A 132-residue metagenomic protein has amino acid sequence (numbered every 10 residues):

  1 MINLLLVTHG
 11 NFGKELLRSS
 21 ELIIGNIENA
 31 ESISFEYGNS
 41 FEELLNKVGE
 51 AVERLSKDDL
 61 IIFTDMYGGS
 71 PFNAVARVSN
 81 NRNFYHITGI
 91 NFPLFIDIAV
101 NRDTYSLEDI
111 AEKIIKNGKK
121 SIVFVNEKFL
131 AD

Functional and structural regions predicted by a protein language model:
I2-F63, Y67-D132: N-terminal loops that bind phosphate or other acidic moieties and the adjacent beta-alpha structural core
